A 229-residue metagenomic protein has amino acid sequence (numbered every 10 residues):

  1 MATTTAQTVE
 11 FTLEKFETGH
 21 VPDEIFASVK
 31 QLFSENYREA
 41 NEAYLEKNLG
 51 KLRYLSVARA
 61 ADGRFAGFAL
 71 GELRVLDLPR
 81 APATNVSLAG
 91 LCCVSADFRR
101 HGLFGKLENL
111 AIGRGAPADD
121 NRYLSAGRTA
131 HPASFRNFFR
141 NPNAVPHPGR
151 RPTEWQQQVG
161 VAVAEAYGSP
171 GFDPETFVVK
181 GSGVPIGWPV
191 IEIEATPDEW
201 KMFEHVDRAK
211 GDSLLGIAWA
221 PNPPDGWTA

Functional and structural regions predicted by a protein language model:
M1-V21, L49, A116-A229: Terminal substrate-recognition subdomain of acyl/acetyltransferases
L13-A96: A conserved beta-strand-loop-helix scaffold within acyl/acetyltransferase catalytic domains
I25-S28, R80-T84, G102-F104, A118 (+1 more regions): Surface-exposed beta-strand edges and their flanking turn/coil or helix-capping segments
G50-Y54, N109-L110, G115: Short, surface-exposed, charged/polar-biased interaction segments
A60, H101, E194-T196: Surface-exposed loop/turn and secondary-structure junction residues enriched for glycine/proline
F68, R100, A133-F135: Short S/T/G/P-rich N-terminal loop/turn motif that feeds into the first structured element of a domain
V94, R99-G113: Conserved acetyl-CoA-binding loop-helix of GNAT-fold acetyltransferases
